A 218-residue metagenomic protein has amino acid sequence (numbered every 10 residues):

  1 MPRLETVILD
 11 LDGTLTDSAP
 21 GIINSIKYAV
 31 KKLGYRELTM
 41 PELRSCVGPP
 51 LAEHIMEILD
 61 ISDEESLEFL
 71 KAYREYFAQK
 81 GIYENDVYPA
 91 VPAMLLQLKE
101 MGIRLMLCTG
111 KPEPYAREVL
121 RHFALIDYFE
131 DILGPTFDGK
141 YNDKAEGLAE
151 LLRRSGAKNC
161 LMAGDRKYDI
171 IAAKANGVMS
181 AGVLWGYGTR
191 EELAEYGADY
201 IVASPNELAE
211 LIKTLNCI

Functional and structural regions predicted by a protein language model:
M1-S45, L59: Active-site neighborhood of HAD-like aspartate-dependent phosphohydrolases
P2, M101-I103, R153-K158, L215-C217: Glycine-rich phosphate-binding loop signature in dinucleotide/nucleotide-binding domains
T6, K144-I170: Conserved Lys-Pro-Asp/Glu-containing loop-to-beta segment of HAD-superfamily phosphomonoesterases, centered on
G48-Q79, P89-P92, L96-K99: A metal-dependent, Asp-based hydrolase signature
Q79-L107, E113-R117, N142-A145: Short, acidic loop-to-helix structural element flanking the phosphoryl-transfer center in phosphate-processing enzymes
P92-K99, L152, I170-K174: Surface-exposed amphipathic alpha-helices with a cationic face
I126-Y141: A short, structured active-site edge motif that brings together acidic residues
M162-Y200: Acidic, Mg2+-coordinating phosphoryl-transfer loop and its flanking beta/alpha structural elements, shared across
